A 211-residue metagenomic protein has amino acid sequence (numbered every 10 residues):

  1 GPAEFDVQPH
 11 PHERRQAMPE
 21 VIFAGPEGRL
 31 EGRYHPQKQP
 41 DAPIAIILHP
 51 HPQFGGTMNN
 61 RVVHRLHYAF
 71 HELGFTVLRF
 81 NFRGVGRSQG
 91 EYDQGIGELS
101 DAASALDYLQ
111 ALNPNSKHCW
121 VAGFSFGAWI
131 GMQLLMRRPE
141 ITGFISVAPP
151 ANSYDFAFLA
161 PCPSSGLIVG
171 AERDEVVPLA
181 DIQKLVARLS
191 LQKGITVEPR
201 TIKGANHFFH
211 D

Functional and structural regions predicted by a protein language model:
F5, P9-P40: N-terminal cap/lid segment of alpha/beta-hydrolase-fold proteins
K38-F75, R79: Short, surface-exposed "cap/lid" segments of acyl-processing enzymes
Y92-L112: Alpha/beta-hydrolase active-site loop
N113-F124: Alpha/beta-hydrolase fold nucleophile elbow
G123-G131: Gly/Ala-rich beta-loop-alpha elbow adjacent to hydrolase catalytic centers
C162, L167-G170, D174: Short beta-strand/loop motif that positions the catalytic acidic residue of the alpha/beta-hydrolase fold
R173-V177, H207-F208: Acidic catalytic loop of the alpha/beta-hydrolase fold
P178-R188: Short alpha-helix in the alpha/beta-hydrolase fold that links the catalytic acid
